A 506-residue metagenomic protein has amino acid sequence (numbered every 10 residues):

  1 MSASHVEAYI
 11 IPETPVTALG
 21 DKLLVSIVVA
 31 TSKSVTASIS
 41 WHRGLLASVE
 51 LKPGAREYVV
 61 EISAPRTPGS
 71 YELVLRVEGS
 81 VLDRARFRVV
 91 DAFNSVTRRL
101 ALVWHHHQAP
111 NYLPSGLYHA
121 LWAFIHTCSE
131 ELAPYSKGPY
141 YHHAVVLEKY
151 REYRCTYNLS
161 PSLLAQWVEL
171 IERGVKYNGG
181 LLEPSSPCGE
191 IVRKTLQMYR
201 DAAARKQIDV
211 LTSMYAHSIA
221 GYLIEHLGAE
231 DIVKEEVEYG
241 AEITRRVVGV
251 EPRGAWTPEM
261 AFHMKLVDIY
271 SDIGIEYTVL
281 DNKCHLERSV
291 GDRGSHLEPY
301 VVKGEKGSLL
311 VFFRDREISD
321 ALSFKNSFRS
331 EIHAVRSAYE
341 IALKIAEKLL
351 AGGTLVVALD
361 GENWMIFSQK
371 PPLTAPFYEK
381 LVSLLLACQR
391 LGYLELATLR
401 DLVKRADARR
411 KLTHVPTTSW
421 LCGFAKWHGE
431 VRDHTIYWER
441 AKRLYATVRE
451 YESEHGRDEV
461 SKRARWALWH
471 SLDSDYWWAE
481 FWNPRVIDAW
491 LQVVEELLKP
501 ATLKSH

Functional and structural regions predicted by a protein language model:
M1-L23: Short, compositionally biased P/S/T/A/G/V-rich stretches that sit at domain boundaries
P53-V60: Aromatic sugar-binding surface patches on proteins that engage polysaccharides or sugar-phosphate polymers
S63-P68: Short, surface-exposed loop/turn segments at beta-strand-coil junctions that are enriched for proline with nearby
G69-G79: Short, aromatic- and glycine-rich surface loops/edge beta-strands on solvent-exposed regions
V81-V90: Edge beta-strands of extracellular beta-sandwich domains
F93-E152, S162-L164, E172, Y177-G179 (+3 more regions): Active-site and substrate-binding clefts of carbohydrate-active enzymes
P161-T257, G307-N326: Metal-dependent polysaccharide deacetylase catalytic core of the NodB/CE4 family, i.e., the active-site-bearing domain
I232-R293, N363-L391: Catalytic domains of cell-wall/extracellular-matrix polysaccharide-remodeling enzymes, centered on de-N-acetylation
